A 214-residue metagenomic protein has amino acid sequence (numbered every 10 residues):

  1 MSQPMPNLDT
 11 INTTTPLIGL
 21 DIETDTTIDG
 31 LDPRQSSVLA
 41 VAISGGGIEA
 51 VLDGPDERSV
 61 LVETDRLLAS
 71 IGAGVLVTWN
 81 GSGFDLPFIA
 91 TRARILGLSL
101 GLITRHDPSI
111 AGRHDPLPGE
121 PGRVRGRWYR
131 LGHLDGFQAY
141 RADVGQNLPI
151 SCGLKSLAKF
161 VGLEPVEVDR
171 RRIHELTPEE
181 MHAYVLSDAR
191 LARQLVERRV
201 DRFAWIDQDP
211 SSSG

Functional and structural regions predicted by a protein language model:
M1-Q3, I110-A111: Short coil-to-helix leader/linker segments, especially the first N-terminal amphipathic alpha-helix with its helix
S2-V77: Conserved RNase H-like, two-metal-ion catalytic cores of nucleic-acid enzymes
T10-N12, I89, V200-D201: Short amphipathic alpha-helical segments with coiled-coil-like heptad repeat character
D29-L31, F88, D143, V196: Short, function-defining helix-loop hinge/capping sites that tune catalysis or transport
E49-P149: Conserved DEDDh/DEDDy metal-dependent 3′-5′ exonuclease domain
I71-G83, Y129-G214: Acidic, Mg2+-coordinating catalytic module of metal-dependent nucleases/exonucleases that use a two-metal-ion mechanism
